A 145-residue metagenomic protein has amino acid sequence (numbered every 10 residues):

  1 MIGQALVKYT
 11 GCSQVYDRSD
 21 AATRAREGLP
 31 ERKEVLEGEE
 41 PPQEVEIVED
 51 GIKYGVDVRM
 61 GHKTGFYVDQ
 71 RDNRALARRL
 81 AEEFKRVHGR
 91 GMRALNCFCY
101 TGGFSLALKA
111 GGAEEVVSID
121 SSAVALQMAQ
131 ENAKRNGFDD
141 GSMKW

Functional and structural regions predicted by a protein language model:
I2-Y67: Non-catalytic substrate-recognition/targeting regions of SAM-dependent transferases
E39-W145: Rossmann-like S-adenosyl-L-methionine
